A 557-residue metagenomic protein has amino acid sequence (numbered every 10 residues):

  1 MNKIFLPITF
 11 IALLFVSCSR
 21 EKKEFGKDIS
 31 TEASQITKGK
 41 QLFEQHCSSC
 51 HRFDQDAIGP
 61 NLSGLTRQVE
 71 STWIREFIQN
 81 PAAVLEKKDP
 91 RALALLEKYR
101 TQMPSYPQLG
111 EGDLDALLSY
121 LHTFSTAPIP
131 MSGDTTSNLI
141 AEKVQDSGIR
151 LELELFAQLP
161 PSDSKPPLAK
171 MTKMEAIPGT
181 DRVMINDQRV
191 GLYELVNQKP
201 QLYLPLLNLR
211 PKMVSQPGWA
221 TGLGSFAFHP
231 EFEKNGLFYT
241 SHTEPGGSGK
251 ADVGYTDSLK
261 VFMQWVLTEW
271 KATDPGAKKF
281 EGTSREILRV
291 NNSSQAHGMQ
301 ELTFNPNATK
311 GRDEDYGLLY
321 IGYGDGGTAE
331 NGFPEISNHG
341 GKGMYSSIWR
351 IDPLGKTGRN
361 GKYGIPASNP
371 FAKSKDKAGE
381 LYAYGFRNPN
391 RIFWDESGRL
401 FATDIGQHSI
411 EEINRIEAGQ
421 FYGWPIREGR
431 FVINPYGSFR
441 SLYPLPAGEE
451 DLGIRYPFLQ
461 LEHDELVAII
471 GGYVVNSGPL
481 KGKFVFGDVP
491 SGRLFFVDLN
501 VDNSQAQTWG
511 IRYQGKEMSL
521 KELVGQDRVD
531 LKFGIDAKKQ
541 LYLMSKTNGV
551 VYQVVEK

Functional and structural regions predicted by a protein language model:
M1-I4: Positively charged n-region of N-terminal signal peptides that target proteins for export
F15-S17: C-terminal motif of bacterial Sec signal peptides marking the signal peptidase cleavage site
S19-E21, H51: Bacterial signal peptide processing site
E21-L42, I58, A378: Electrostatic cytochrome c docking/interface patches
S34-I36, K40, R52-A83, A92 (+3 more regions): Gly/Gly-Pro-rich "capping" loops immediately C-terminal to redox-active cysteine motifs in periplasmic/lumenal
Q35, F43-H46, D54, I58 (+5 more regions): Short pre-active-site segment immediately N-terminal to redox-active cysteine/selenocysteine motifs in thiol-based
L109-A329, R391, R399-A402, E465-D502 (+1 more regions): Acidic, Gly/Ser/Thr-rich repeat motifs that build Ca2+-stabilized beta-propeller blades
P130-D146, L223, E244-G246, N307-K310 (+2 more regions): Beta-propeller domain segments
